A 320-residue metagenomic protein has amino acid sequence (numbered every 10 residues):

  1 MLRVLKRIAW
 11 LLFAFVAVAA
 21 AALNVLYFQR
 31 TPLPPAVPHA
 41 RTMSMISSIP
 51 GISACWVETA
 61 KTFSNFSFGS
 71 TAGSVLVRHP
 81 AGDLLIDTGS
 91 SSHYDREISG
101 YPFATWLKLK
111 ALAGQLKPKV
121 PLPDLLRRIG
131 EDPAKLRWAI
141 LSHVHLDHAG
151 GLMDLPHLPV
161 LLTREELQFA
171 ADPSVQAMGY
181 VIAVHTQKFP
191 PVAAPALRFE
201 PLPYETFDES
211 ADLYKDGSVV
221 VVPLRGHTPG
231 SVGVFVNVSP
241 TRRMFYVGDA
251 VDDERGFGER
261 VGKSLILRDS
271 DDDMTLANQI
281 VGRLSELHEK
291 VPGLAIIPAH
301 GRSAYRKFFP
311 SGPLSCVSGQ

Functional and structural regions predicted by a protein language model:
M1-A17: N-terminal Sec-pathway targeting helices
V16-A36: Membrane-interface motif at the C-terminal end of an N-terminal transmembrane signal
V37-I46, K117-K135, R164-P223, D269-G293: Metallo-beta-lactamase
C55-D124, V234-A250: Conserved beta-strand hairpin/beta-sheet module of binuclear metal-dependent hydrolase folds, prominently
S67-S70, R225-P229: A short catalytic or substrate-binding loop motif that flags glycine-/basic-rich loops and adjacent residues that bind
L85-G89, W138-H143, L162-T163, V222-G226 (+3 more regions): Active-site neighborhood of phospho(di)ester-bond hydrolases with catalytic His/Asp-centered motifs
S92, L109-L122, P240-G319: Cap/insert and terminal regions of metallo-dependent hydrolase folds
S99-L162: Active-site metal-binding motif and surrounding structural segment of the metallo-beta-lactamase
